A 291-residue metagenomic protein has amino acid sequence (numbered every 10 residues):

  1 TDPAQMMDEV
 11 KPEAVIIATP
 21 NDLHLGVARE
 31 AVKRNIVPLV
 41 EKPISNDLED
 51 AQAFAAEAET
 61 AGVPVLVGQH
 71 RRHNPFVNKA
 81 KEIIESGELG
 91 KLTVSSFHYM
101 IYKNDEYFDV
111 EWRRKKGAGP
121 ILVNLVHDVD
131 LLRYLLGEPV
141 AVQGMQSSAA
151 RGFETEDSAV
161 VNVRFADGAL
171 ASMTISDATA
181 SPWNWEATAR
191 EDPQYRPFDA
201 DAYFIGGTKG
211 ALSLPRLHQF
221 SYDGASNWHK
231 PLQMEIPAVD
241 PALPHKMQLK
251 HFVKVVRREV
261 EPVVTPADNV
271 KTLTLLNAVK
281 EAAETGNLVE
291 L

Functional and structural regions predicted by a protein language model:
T1-E57: Beta-loop-alpha module in the N-terminal Rossmann-like domain of NAD(P)-dependent dehydrogenases, especially those
A14-I16, L214-P215, H251-L291: C-terminal helix-rich "cap/oligomerization" subdomain common to oxidoreductases
P20, K42-P43, Q69-R71, Y99: Short strand-turn motif at the edge of the Rossmann-like AdoMet-binding core
V27, F54, A80, A278-V279: Aromatic/hydrophobic pocket-lining residues that form π-stacking "cages" and hydrophobic walls in ligand
R34-I36, A61-V63, A169-L170: A short helix->loop->beta-strand "cap" motif at the edges of active sites that frequently abuts
V40, V65-V67, S96, M173 (+1 more regions): Hydrophobic residues in well-ordered beta-strands that form the structural core
P64, R71-V163, G286: Predominantly a Rossmann-like dinucleotide-binding segment in NAD(P)-dependent oxidoreductases
G152-E156, A166-M247: NAD(P)-dinucleotide binding in Rossmann-like oxidoreductases
